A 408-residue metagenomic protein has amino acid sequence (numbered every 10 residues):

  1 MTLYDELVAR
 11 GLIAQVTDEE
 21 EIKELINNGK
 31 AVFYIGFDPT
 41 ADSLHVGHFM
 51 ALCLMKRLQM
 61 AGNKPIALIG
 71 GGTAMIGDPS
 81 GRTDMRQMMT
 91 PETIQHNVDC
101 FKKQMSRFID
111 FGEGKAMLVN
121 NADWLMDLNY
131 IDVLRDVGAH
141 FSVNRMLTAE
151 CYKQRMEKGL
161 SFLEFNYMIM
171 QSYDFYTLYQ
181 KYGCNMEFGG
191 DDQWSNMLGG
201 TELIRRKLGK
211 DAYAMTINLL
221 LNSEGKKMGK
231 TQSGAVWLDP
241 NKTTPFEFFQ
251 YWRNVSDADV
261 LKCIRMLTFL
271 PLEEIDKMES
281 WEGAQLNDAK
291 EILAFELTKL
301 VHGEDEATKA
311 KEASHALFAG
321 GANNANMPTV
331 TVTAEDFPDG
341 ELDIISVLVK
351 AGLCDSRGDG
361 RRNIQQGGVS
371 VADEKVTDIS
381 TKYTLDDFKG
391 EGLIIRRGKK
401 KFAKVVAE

Functional and structural regions predicted by a protein language model:
M1-Q193, L198-T201, L208-Y213, K226 (+1 more regions): NTP-dependent nucleotidyl-transfer catalytic core
I204-E408: Conserved nucleotide- and phosphate/pyrophosphate-binding catalytic cores in adenylate/nucleotidyl-handling enzymes
